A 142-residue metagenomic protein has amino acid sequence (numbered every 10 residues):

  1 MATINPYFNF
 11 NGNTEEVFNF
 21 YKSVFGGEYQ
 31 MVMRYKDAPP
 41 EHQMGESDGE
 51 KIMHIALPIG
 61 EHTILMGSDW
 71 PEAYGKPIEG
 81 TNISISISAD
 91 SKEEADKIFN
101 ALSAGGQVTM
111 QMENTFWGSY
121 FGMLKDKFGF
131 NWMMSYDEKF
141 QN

Functional and structural regions predicted by a protein language model:
M1-M110, M123-N142: Glyoxalase I/VOC metalloenzyme domain signal
F116-S119: Short, small/polar residue-rich loop motifs at catalytic or cofactor-binding pockets
